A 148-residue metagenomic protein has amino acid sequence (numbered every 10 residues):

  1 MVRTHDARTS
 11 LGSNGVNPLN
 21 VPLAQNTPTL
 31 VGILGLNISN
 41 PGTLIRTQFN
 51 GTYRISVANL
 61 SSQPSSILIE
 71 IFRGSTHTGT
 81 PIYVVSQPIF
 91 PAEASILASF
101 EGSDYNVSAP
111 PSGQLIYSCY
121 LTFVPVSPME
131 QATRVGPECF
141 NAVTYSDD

Functional and structural regions predicted by a protein language model:
M1-D148: Extracellular jelly-roll beta-sandwich "head" domains, especially the C-terminal globular C1q domain
